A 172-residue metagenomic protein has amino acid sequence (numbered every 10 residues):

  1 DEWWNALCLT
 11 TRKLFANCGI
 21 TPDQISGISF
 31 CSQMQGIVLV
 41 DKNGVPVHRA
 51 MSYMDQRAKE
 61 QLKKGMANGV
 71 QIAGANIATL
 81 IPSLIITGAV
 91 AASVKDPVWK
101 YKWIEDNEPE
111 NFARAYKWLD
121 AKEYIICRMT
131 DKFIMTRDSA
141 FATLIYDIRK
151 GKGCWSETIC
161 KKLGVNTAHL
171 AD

Functional and structural regions predicted by a protein language model:
D1-L7: Phosphate/oxyanion-binding active-site loops and adjacent basic polyanion-contact surfaces
L9-D172: Glycine-rich phosphate-binding/catalytic subdomain of phosphoryl-transfer and nucleotide/sugar-phosphate-processing
